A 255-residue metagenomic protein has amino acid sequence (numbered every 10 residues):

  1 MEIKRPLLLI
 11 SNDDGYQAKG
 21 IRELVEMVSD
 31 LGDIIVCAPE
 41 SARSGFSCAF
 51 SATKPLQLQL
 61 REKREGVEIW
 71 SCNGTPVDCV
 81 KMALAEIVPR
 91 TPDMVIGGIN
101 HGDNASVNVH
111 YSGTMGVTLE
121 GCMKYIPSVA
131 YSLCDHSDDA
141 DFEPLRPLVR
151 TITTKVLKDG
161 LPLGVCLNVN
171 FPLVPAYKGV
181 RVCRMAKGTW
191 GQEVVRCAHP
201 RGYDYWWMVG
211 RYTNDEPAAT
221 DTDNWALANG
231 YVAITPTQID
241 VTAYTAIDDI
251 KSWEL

Functional and structural regions predicted by a protein language model:
E2-L8, K19-E86, R90-T91: A cross-family phosphate/adenosyl-ligand binding-site feature
I10-Q17, N108-V109: Short, glycine-rich nucleotide/cofactor-binding loops
D14-E23, P200-Y203, V209: Short acidic, Gly/Ser-rich segments with clustered Asp/Glu that frequently serve as metal-coordination loops in enzyme
M94: Short, Asp-centered acidic motifs that coordinate Mg2+ and/or phosphate in catalytic or ligand-binding sites
D103-S112: Glycine/threonine-rich flexible loop motifs
V117-G121: Hydrophobic/aromatic ligand-binding patch that stacks against planar heteroaromatic rings of cofactors or nucleotides
C122-P144: Glycine-rich phosphate/pyrophosphate-binding loops and their adjacent beta-strand/loop elements at enzyme active sites
E143-L255: Electrostatically charged, flexible surface regions
